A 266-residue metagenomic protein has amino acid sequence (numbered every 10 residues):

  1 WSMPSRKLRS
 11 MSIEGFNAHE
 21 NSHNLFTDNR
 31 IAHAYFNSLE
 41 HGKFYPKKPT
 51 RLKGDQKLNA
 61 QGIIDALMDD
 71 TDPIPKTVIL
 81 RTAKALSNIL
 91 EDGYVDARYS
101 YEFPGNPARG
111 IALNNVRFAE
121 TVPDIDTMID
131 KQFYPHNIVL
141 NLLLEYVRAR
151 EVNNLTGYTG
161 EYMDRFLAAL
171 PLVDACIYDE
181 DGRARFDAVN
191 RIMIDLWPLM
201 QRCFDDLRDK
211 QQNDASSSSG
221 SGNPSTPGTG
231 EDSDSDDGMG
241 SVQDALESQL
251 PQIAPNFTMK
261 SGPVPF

Functional and structural regions predicted by a protein language model:
W1-F266: Short, functionally important secondary-structure microenvironments
